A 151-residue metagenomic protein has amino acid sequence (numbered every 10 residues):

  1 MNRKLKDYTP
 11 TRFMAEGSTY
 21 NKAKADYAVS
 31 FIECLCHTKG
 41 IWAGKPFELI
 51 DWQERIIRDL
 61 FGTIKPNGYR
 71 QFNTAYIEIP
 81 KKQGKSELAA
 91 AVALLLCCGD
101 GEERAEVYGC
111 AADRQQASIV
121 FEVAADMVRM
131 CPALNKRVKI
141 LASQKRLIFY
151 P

Functional and structural regions predicted by a protein language model:
M1-P151: Phosphate/NTP-binding elements of NTP-utilizing enzymes
